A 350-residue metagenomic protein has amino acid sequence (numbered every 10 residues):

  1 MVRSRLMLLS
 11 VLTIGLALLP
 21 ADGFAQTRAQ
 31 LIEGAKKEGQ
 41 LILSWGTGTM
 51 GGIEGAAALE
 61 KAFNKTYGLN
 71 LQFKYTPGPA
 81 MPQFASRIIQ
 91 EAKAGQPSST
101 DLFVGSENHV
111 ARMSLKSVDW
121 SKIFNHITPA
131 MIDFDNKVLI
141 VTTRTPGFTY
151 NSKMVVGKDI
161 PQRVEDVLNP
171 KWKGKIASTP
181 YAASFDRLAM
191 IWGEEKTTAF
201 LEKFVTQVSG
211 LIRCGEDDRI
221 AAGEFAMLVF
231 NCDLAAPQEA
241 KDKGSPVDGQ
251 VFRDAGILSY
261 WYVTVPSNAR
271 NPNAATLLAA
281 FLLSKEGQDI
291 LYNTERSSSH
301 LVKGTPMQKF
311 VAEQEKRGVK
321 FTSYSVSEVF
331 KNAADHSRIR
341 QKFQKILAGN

Functional and structural regions predicted by a protein language model:
Q26-S106: Early extracytoplasmic/lumenal segment of secretory-pathway proteins
E38-W45, E165-F185: Short loop->beta-strand "edge-of-pocket" segments that line small-molecule binding or catalytic clefts across diverse
K93-G105, L115-T149: A structural signal for short loop-to-beta-strand junctions that line the ligand-binding cleft of periplasmic/secreted
H109, K175-F252: Ligand-binding pocket segment of bilobal, Venus flytrap-like solute-binding proteins
A130, T142-T145, L201-K203, Q207-L211 (+2 more regions): Periplasmic-binding protein-like
G147-V155, A189-I191, S259-A274, I290-L291: A bilobed periplasmic-binding-protein/Venus flytrap-type ligand-binding module shared by bacterial periplasmic
W172-D186, F281-P306: Periplasmic-binding protein-like
D289-N350: C-terminal capping/gating helix-and-loop segments adjacent to ligand/active sites or protein-protein/ligand interfaces
